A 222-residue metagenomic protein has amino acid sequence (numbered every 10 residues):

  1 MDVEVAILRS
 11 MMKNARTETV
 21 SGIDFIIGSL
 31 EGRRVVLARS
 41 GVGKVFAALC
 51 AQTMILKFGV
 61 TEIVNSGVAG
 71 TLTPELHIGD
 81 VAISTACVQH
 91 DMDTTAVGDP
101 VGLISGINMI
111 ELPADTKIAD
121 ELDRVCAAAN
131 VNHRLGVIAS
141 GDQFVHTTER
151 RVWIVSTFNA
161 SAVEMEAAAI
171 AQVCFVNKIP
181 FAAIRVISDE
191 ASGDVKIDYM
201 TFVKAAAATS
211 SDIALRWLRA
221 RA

Functional and structural regions predicted by a protein language model:
M1-Q52, K57-F58: N-terminal short beta-loop-beta anion/metal-coordinating cradle
T53-K57, E75-L76, A171-P180: Alpha-helix C-terminal capping segments
V60-V64: Proline-aspartate-enriched helix->loop->beta-strand connector
L72-F158: Mid-sequence, gly/pro-rich, charge-dense loop/helix-turn segments that line enzyme active sites
K117-N132, V173, T209-A220: Generic non-transmembrane alpha-helical segments
F144-S192: A C-terminal functional module that forms or caps the active site or interfaces directly with catalytic machinery
A191-A222: His/Asp/Glu-rich mid-to-C-terminal helical/loop segments that flank catalytic regions of hydrolases
